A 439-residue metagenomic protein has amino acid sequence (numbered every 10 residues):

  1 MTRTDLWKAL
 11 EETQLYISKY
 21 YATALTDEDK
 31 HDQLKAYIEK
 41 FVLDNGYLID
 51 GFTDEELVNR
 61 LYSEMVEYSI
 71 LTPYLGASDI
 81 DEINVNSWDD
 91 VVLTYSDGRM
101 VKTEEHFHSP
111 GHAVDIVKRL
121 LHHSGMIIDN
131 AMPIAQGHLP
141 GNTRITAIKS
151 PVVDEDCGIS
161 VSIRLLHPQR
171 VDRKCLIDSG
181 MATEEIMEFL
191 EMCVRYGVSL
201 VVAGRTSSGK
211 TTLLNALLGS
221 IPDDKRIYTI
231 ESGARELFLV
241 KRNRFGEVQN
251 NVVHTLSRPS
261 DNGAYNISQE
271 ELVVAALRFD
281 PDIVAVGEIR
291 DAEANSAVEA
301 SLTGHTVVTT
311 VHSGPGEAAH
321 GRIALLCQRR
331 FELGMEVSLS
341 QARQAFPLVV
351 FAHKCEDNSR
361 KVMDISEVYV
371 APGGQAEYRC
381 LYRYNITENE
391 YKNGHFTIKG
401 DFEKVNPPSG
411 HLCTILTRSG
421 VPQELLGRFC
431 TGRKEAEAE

Functional and structural regions predicted by a protein language model:
M1-I128: N-terminal accessory targeting/assembly segments
D90, T94-Y196: P-loop NTP-binding catalytic core
V198-L200, A216-R343, H353: Switch/coupling sub-region of P-loop NTPases
V202-G204: Hydrophobic anchor at the beta1->P-loop junction of P-loop NTPases
S207: Walker A (P-loop) phosphate-binding loop of P-loop NTPases
K210: Conserved lysine of the Walker
S340-G373: Phosphate-binding/switch region of NTP-binding enzymes
K361-E439: NTP-binding/hydrolysis catalytic cores, primarily Walker-type P-loop NTPases
